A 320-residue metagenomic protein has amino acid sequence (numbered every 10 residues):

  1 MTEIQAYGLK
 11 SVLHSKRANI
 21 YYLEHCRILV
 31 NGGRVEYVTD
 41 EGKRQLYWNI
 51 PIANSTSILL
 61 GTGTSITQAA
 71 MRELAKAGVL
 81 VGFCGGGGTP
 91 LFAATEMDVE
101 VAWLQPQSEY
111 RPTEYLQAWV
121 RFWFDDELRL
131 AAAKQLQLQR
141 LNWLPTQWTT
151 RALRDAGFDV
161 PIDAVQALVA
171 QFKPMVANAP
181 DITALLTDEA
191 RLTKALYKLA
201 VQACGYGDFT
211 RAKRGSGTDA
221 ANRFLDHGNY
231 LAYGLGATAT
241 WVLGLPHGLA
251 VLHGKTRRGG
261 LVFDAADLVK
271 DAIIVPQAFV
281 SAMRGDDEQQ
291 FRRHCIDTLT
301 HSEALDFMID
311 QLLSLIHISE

Functional and structural regions predicted by a protein language model:
M1-T67, R72, K76: Non-cleavable N-terminal signal-anchor transmembrane helices
T2-C26, G33, K76, L91-L315 (+1 more regions): Active-site helix-to-loop segments that bind/position phosphate- or nucleotide-bearing substrates and donors across
W48-L116: Glycine/small-residue-rich interface belts in oligomeric ring/scaffold proteins and their assembly partners
